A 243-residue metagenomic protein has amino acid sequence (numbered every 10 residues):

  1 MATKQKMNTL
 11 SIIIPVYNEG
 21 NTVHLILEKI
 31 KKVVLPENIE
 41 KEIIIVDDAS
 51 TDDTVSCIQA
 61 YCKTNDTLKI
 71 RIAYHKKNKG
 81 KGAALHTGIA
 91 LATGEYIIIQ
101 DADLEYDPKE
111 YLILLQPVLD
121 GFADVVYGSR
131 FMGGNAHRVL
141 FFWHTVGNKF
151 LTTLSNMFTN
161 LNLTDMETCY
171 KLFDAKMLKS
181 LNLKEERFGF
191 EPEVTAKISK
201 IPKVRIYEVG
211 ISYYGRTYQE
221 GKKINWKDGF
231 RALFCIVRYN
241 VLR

Functional and structural regions predicted by a protein language model:
M1-K32, N38-I39: N-proximal low-complexity "stem/linker" segments adjacent to membrane-targeting elements
M1-T9, F158-N160, K184-R243: Hydrophobic helical membrane-anchoring modules
E19-T22, S50, K81, D107: Donor nucleotide-sugar binding loop of glycosyltransferases
I26, T54, L85, K109-Y111 (+1 more regions): Acidic donor-diphosphate engagement hotspot in glycosyltransferases and nucleotidyltransferases that stabilizes
K41-I44, V55-L91: Conserved donor nucleotide-binding strand/loop of the catalytic core
D47-S56, L104: A conserved acidic beta->alpha catalytic loop
H75-L91, Y96, P108-F188, Y214-L233: Acceptor/aglycone-binding surface of glycosyltransferases and processive sugar-polymer synthases
E95-D103: Short beta-strand-to-loop acidic/aromatic patch adjacent to the donor-nucleotide binding site
